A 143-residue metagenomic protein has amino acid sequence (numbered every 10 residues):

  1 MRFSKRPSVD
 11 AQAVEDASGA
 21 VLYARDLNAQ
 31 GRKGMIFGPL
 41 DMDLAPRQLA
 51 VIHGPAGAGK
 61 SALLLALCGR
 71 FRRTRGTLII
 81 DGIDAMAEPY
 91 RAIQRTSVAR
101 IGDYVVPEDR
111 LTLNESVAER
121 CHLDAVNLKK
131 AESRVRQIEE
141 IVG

Functional and structural regions predicted by a protein language model:
D16-Q30: Conserved N-terminal strand/loop that marks the beginning of ABC ATPase nucleotide-binding domains
A24-L27, M35-A45, G76: Conserved beta-strand
H53-P55: The feature captures the beta-strand-to-loop junction immediately N-terminal to the Walker
K60: Conserved lysine of the Walker
C68: Helix-to-loop junction immediately C-terminal to a conserved catalytic motif
G76-D84: Conserved ABC transporter NBD signature motif
D84-A99: ABC ATPase NBD coupling module
R95, G102, D109-V126, R134-Q137: Q-loop/switch helix immediately C-terminal to the Walker
